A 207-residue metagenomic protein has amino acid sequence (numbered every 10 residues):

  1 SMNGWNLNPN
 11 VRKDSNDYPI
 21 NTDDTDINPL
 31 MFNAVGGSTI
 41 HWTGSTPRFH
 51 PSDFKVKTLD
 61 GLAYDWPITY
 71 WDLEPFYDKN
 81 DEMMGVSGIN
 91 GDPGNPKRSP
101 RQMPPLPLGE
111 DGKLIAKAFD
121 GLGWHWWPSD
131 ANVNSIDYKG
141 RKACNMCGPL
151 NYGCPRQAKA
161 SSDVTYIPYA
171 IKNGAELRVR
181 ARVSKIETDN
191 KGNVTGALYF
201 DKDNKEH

Functional and structural regions predicted by a protein language model:
M2-R12, Y18-D24, N33, S45-R48 (+1 more regions): Conserved redox-cofactor binding core of oxidoreductases
D26-N28: Short hydrophobic "helix-edge" motifs at membrane interfaces and signal-peptide entry regions
L30-G44: Conserved phosphate/anionic-ligand binding catalytic regions in large, soluble enzymes, centered on
T39-H41, H125, G196: Generic structural signal for residues positioned in beta-strands
W42, P47-F49, Y199: Hydrophobic side chains in beta-strands
S52-F54: Short, surface-exposed, low-complexity cationic segments
K185-H207: Conserved beta-strand-loop-beta-strand element in the redox core of flavoprotein oxidoreductases
